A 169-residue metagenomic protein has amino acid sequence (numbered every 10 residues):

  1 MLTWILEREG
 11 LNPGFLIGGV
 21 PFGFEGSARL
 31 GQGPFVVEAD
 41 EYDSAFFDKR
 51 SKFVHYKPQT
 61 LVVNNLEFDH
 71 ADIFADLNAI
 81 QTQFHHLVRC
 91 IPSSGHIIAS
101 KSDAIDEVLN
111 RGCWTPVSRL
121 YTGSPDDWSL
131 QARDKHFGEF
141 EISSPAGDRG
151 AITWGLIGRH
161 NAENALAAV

Functional and structural regions predicted by a protein language model:
M1-F15: A conserved segment at the C-terminal end of the G1
I5, K52, L87: Hydrophobic/aromatic ligand-binding patch that stacks against planar heteroaromatic rings of cofactors or nucleotides
R8-L11, G23-E25, Q32, V36-E38 (+1 more regions): Acidic, Mg2+-coordinating active-site environments of NTP-dependent enzymes
I17-P21: A short hydrophobic beta-strand->loop->alpha-helix junction that borders the nucleotide-binding pocket of P-loop NTPases
D43-K57: Switch II of P-loop NTPase G domains
